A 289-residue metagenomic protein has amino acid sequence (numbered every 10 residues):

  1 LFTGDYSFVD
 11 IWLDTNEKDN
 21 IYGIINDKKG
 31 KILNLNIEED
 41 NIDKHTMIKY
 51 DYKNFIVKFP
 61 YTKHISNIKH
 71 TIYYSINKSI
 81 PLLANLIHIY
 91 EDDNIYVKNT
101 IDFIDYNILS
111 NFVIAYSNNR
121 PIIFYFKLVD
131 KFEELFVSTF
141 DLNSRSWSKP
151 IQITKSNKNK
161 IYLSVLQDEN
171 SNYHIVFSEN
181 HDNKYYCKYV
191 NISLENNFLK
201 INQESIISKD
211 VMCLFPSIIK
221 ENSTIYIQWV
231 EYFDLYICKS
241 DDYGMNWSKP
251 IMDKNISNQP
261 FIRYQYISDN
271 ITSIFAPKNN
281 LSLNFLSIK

Functional and structural regions predicted by a protein language model:
L1-K289: Extracellular, repeat-based ectodomains that mediate carbohydrate processing or recognition
